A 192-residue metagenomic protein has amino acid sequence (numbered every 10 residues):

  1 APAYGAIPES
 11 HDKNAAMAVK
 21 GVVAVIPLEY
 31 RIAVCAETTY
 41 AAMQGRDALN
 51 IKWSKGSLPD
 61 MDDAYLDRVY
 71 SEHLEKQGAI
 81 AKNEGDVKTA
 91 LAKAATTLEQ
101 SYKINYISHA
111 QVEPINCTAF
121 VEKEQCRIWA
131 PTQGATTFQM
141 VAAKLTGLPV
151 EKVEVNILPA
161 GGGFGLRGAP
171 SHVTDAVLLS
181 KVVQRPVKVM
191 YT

Functional and structural regions predicted by a protein language model:
A1-T192: Structural alpha/beta core scaffold segments of enzyme domains
